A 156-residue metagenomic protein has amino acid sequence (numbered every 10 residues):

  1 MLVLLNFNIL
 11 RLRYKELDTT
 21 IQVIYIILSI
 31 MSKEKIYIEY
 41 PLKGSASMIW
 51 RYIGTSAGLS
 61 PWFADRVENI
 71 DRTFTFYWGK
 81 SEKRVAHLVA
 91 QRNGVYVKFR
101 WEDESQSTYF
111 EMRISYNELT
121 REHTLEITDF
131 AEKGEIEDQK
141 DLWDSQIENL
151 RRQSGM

Functional and structural regions predicted by a protein language model:
N6-I9, Y14-V67: Hydrophobic ligand-binding cavity/cleft-lining segments
K33, T73, G94-Y96, T120-T124: A generic structural signal for beta-strand entry/edge sites
Y37-E39, K83-V85, Y109-E111, K140: Well-ordered beta-strand positions in beta-sheet-rich domains
A46, A90-N93, S115-E122: A short, structured loop/turn motif at beta-sheet edges
I49-W50, L59, F74, L88 (+2 more regions): Hydrophobic pocket/interface hotspot
G54, S60-S105, Y109: Glycine-rich portal/gate segments that line the openings of hydrophobic small-molecule binding cavities
K98-R152, M156: Beta-strand/loop substructures that line and gate deep hydrophobic ligand-binding cavities in soluble
